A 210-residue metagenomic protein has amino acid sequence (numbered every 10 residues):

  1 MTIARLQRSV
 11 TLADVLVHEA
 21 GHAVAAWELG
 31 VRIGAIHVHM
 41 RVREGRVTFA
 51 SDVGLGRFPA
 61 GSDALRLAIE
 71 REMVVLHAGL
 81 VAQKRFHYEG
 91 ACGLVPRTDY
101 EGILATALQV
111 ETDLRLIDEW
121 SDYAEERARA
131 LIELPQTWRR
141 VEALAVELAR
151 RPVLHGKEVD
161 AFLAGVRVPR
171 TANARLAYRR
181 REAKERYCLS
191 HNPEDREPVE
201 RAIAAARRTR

Functional and structural regions predicted by a protein language model:
T2-R210: Soluble catalytic regions of large protease machineries
